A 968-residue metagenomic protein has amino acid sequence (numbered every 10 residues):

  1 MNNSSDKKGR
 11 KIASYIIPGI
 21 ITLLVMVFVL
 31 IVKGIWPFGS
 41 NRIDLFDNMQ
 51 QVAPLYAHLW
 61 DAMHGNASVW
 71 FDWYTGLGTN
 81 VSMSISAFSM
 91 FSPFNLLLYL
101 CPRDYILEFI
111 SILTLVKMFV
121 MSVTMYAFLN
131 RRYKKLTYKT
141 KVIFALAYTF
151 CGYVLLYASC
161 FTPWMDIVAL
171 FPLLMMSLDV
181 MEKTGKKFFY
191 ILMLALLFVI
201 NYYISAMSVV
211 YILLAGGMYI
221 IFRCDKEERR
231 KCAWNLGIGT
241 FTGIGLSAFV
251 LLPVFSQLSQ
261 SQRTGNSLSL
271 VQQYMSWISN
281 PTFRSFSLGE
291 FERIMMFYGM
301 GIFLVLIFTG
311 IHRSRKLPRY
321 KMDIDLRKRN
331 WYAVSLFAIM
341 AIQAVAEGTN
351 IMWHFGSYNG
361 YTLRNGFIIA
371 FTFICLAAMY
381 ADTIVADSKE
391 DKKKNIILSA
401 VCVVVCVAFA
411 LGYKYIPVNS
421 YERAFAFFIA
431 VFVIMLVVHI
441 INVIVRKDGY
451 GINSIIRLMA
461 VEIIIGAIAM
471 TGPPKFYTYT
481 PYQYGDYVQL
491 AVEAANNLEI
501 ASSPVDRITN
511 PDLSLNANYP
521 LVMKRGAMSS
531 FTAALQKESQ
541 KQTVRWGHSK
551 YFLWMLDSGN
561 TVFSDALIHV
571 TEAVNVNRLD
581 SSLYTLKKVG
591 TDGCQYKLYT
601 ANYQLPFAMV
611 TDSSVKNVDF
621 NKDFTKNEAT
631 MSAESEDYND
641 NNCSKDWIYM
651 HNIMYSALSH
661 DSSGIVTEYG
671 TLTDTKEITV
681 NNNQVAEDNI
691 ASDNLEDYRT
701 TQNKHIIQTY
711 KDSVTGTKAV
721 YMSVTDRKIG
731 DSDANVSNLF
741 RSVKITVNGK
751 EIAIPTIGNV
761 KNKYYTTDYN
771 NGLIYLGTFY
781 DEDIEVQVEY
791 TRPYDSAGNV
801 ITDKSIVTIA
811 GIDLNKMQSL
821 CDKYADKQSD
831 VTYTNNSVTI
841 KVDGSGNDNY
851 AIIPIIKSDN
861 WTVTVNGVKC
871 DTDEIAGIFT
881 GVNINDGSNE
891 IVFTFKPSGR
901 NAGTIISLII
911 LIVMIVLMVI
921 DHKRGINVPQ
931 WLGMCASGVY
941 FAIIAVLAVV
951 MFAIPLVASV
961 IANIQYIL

Functional and structural regions predicted by a protein language model:
N2-K7, L55-Y56, I665-L968: Active-site-proximal, structured, solvent-exposed surfaces of multi-pass membrane proteins that position macromolecular
I17-T22, E228-F255, R329-I339, A400-V405 (+1 more regions): Hydrophobic alpha-helical membrane-interfacial segments at the cytosolic entry of transmembrane helices
T22, L115-R132, Y138-F222, N235-F255 (+3 more regions): Membrane-embedded helix bundles of polyisoprenyl
V25-S122, L146-V168, L258-R263, S267-F291 (+4 more regions): Membrane-interface coil-to-helix junctions
F46, Q50-H64, T79, P93 (+6 more regions): Periplasmic/ER-lumenal interhelical loops and adjacent helix-loop junctions in multi-pass membrane proteins
L77, M83-A87, L194, V461-Y482 (+9 more regions): Extracytoplasmic/lumenal acceptor-recognition loop(s) of multi-pass membrane glycoenzymes
M83-F88, E108-V120, T140-M175, E182-K183 (+4 more regions): Membrane-interface micro-motifs in multi-pass membrane enzymes
G185, I204, W331-T349, F355-L490 (+5 more regions): Contiguous transmembrane helix-bundle modules in multi-pass membrane proteins
